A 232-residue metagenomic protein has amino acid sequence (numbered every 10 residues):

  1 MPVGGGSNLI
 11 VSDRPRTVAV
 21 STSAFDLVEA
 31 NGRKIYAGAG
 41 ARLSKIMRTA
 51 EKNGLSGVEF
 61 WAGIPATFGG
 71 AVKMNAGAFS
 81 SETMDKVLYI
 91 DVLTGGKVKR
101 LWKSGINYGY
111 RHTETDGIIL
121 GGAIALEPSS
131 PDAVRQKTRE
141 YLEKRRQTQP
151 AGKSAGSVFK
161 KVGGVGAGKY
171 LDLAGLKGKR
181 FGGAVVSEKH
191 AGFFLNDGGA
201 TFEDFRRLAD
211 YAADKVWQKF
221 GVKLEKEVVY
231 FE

Functional and structural regions predicted by a protein language model:
M1-F68, V72: Anion-binding (especially nucleotide phosphate/pyrophosphate-binding) glycine-rich loop and adjoining beta-alpha core
P2, T83-D85, K179: Short solvent-exposed loop/turn micro-motifs enriched in small/polar/acidic residues
L9, L93-E232: Phosphate/pyrophosphate- and phosphate-bearing ligand-binding catalytic cores of soluble enzymes
L9-V11, K45, F68-N75, E82 (+3 more regions): Basic, gly/Ser/Thr/Pro-rich low-complexity segments located predominantly at protein N termini
I10-L27, K73-K103, D116-G121: Structural signature of FAD isoalloxazine-binding scaffolds in flavoprotein oxidoreductases
E29, E59, D91, V228-V229: Residues embedded in well-ordered beta-strands within globular domains across many folds
A50, F68, V72-A76, D91-T94 (+2 more regions): Short, well-ordered alpha-helical segments in soluble proteins
G57-L88, S154: A gly/ser-rich beta-alpha-beta helix-loop segment of oxidoreductase catalytic cores
